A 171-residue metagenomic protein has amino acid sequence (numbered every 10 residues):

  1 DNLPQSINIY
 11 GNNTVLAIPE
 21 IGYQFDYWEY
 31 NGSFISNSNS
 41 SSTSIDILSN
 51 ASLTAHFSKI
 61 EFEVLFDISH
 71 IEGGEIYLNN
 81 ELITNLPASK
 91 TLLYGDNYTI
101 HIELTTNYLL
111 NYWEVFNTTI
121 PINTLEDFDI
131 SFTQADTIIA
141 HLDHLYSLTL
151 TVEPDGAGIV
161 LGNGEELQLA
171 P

Functional and structural regions predicted by a protein language model:
D1-N12, S38-S44, E81-L92, N123-D129 (+1 more regions): Short, solvent-exposed S/T- and G/P-enriched segments that are highly enriched in secreted/extracellular and lumenal
D1-Q5, F34, L65-L86, T119 (+1 more regions): Short, solvent-exposed loop/edge segments of extracellular or virion-exposed proteins
N8-T14, N50, K59-E63, L93-T99 (+2 more regions): Short coil/turn motif common to extracellular beta-sandwich-like domains
I9, P19, I47-S49, I60 (+6 more regions): Repetitive beta-strand solenoid architecture
N12-N39, D96-E126: Surface-exposed interfaces of beta-sheet-rich extracellular modules
V15, W28, A55, F66 (+6 more regions): Extracellular/surface recognition and adhesion modules
E20-F25, I68-G73, T105-L109, L145 (+1 more regions): Short proline/glycine-enriched turn/loop motifs at strand-loop junctions of beta-rich domains
N39-I68, T124-V152: Conserved "repeat-terminator" motif of extracellular CCP/Sushi domains
